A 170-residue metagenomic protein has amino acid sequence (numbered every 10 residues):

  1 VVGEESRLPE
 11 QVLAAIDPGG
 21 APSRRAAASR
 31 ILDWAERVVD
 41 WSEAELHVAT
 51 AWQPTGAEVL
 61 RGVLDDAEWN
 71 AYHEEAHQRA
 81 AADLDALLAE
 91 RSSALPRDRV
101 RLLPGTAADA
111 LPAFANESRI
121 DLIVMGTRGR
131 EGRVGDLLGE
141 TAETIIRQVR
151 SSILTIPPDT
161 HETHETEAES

Functional and structural regions predicted by a protein language model:
V1-E4, I153-P157: Short beta-strand elements of ligand-binding domains
P9, L122-Q148, E162: Glycine-rich, Arg-bearing micro-motifs that act as flexible, cationic patches
Q11-N70, S93, Q148-V149, P158-H161 (+1 more regions): Small/aliphatic-rich secondary-structure junction motif
A27-I31, A80, A107, T141: Hydrophobic alpha-helical membrane-association signature
H47-A49, D98-L103, L154: General small-molecule cofactor/ligand-binding pocket signal
E68-A82: A short acidic, glycine-rich active-site loop that binds or catalyzes chemistry on phosphate/adenosine moieties
A89-M125, R130-G132, T160-S170: Structural beta-alpha unit
